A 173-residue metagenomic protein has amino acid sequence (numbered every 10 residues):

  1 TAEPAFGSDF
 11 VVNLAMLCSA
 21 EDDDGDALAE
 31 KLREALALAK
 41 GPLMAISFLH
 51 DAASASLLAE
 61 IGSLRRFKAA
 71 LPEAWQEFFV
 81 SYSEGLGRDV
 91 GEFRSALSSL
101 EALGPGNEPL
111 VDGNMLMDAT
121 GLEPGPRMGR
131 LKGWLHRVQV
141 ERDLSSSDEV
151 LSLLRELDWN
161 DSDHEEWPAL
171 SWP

Functional and structural regions predicted by a protein language model:
T1-P173: C-terminal subdomains that position terminal phosphate/3'-OH groups for nucleotidyl transfer/ligation, primarily on
